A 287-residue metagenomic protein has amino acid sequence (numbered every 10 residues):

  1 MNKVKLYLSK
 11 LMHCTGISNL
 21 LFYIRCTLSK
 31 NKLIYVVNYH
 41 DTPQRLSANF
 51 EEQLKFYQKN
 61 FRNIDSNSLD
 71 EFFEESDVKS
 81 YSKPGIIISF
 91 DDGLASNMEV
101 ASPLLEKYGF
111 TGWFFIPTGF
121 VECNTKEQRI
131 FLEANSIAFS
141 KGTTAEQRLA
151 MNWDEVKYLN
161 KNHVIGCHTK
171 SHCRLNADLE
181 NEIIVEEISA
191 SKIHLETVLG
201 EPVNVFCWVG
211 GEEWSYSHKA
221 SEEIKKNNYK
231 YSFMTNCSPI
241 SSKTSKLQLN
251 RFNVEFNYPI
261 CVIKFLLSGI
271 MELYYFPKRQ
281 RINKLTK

Functional and structural regions predicted by a protein language model:
M1-S89, E180-K287: C-terminal active-site subregion of NodB/CE4 polysaccharide deacetylases
V37-H40, K83-I86, E106-W214, Q248-L249 (+1 more regions): Metal-dependent polysaccharide deacetylase catalytic core of the NodB/CE4 family, i.e., the active-site-bearing domain
L46-F56, D92-A95, E146-D154: Aromatic- and glycine-enriched glycan-recognition loops and surfaces that form the carbohydrate-binding subsites
Q53-N60, L104-Y108, N162: A short, Lys/Arg-enriched amphipathic alpha-helix followed by its capping loop at the start of a domain
E74, V100-A101, A177: Hydrophobic alpha-helical membrane-insertion segments
G93-E99, L104: Short acidic, Gly/Ser-rich segments with clustered Asp/Glu that frequently serve as metal-coordination loops in enzyme
M98-V100, K126, S217-H218, T244: Short glycine-/acidic-enriched loop or helix-start segments at secondary-structure transitions that form or flank
